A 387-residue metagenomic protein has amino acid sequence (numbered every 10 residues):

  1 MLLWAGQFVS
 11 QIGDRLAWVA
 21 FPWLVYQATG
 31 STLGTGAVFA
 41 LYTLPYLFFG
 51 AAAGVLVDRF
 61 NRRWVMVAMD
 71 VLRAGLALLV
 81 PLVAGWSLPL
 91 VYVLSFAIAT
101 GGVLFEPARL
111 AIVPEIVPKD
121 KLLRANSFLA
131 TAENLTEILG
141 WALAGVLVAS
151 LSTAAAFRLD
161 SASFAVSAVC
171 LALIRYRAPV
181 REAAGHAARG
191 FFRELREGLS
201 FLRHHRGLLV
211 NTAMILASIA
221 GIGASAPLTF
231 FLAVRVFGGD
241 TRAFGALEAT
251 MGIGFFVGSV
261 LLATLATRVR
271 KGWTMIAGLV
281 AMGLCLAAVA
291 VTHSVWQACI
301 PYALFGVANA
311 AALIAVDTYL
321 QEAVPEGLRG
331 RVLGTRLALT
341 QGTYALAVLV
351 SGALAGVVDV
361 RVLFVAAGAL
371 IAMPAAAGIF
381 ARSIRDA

Functional and structural regions predicted by a protein language model:
M1-A387: Alpha-helical transmembrane-bundle signature of multi-pass membrane transport and export proteins
